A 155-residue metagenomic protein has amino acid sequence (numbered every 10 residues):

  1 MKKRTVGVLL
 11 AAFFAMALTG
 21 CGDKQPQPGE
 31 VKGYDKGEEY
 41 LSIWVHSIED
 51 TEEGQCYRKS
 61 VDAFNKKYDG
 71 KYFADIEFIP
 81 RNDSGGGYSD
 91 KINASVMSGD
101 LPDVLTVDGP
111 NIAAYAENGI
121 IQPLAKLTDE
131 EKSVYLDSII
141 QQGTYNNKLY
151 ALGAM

Functional and structural regions predicted by a protein language model:
M1-T5, L10: Positively charged n-region of N-terminal signal peptides that target proteins for export
G7, C21-A114, D129-E131, N147: Conserved N-terminal structural module of periplasmic/extracytoplasmic solute-binding proteins
A15-L18: Bacterial Sec-type N-terminal signal peptides, specifically the leucine/valine-rich hydrophobic h-region
V107-M155: Hinge/lid segment of periplasmic solute-binding proteins
